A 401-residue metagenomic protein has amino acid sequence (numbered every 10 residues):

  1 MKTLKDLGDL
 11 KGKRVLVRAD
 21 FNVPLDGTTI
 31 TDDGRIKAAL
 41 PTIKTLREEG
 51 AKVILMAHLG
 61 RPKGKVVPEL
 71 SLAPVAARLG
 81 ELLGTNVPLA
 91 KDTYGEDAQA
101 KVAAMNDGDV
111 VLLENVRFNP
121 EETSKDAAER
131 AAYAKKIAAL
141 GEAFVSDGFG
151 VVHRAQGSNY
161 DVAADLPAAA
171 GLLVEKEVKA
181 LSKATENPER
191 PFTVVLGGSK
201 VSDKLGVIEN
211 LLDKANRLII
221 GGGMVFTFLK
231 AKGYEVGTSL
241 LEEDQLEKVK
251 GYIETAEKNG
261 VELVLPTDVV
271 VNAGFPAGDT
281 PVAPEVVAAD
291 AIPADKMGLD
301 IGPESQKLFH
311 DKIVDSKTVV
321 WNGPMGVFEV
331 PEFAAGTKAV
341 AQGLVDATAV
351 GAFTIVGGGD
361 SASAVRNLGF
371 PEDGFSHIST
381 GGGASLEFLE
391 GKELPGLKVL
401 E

Functional and structural regions predicted by a protein language model:
M1-E401: Active-site loop-to-helix "anion-binding N-cap" substructures in soluble metabolic enzymes
